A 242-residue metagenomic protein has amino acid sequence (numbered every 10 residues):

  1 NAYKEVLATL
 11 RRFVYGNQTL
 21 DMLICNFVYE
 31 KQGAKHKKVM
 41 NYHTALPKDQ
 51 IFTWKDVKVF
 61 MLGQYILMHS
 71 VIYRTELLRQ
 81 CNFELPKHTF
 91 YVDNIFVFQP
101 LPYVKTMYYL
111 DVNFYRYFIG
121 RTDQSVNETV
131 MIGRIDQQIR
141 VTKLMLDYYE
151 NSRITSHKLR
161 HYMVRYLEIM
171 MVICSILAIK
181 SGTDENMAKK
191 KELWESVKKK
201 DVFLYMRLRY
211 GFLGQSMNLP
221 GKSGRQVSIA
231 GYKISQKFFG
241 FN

Functional and structural regions predicted by a protein language model:
N1-Y108, Y115, I119-M131: Donor-binding/catalytic cores of nucleotide-activated saccharide and glycerol-phosphate transferases/polymerases
K4, L85, N151-K158: Inter-helical turn/loop segments and adjacent helix faces that build the functional surface of alpha-helical bundle
Y15, T19, G33-K48, R79 (+6 more regions): Inter-domain helical "communication" segments and dimerization helices that couple sensory or membrane-embedded modules
V97, T142-M145, L167: Hydrophobic alpha-helical core bundles mediating ligand binding, dimerization, or RNAP-core interactions
V112-R121, V126-I154, I173, L177-F203: Catalytic core of nucleotide-sugar-dependent glycosyltransferases
D136, R140, K158-Y166: Residues within HEAT/ARM-like alpha-solenoid scaffolds
Y162-L177: Amphipathic alpha-helical repeat scaffolds of TPR domains
K180-N242: Membrane-interface aromatic/basic loop that binds lipid-linked glycans or pyrophosphate carriers, typified by
